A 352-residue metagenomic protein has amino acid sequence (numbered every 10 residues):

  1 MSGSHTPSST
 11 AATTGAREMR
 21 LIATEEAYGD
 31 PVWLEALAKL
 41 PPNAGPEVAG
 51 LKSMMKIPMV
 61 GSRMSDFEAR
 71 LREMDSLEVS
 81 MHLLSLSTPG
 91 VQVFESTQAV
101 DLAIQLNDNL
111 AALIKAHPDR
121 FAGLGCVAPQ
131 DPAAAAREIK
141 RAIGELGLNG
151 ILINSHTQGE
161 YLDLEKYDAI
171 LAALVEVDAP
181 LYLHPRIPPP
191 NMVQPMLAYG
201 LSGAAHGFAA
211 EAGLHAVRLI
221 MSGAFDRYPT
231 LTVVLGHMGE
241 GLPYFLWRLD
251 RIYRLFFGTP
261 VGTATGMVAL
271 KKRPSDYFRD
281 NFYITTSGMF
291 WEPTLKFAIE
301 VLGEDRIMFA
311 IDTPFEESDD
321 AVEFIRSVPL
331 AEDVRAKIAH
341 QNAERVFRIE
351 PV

Functional and structural regions predicted by a protein language model:
S2-T24, Y28-M81, D108-A116, R137-R141 (+5 more regions): Mid-to-C-terminal alpha-helical segments outside catalytic/metal-binding sites
E26, V79, S85-T88, C126-A128 (+2 more regions): Short, well-ordered beta-to-alpha junction loops that form the rim of enzyme active sites and present histidine/acidic
V32-L37, S96, V193-L197, F245-L249 (+3 more regions): Short aromatic-enriched loop/helix-cap "lid" or pocket-rim segments at secondary-structure transitions that line
V48, I114, R141-L302, R306: Catalytic pocket-lining loop regions of alpha/beta-barrel enzymes, especially the amidohydrolase/enolase/GH5 lineages
L51-V60, L71-F94, R120-A128, N149-I153: Divalent metal-dependent hydrolysis catalytic cores, especially in the metallo-beta-lactamase
S87-L102, A133, A198-L201: Surface-exposed, active-site-proximal loop segments in enzymatic domains
A99-N107, D163-I170: Charged helix-capping and loop-helix junction motifs
P129, P185-N191, T313-F315: Short glycine-enriched loops at secondary-structure junctions
